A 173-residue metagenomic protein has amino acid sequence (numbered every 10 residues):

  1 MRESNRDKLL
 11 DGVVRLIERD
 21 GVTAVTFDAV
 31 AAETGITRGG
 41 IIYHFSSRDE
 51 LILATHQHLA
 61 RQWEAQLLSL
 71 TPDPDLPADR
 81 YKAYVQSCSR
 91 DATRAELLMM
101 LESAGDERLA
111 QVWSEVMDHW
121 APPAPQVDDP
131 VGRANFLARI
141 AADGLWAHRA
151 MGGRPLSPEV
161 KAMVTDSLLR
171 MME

Functional and structural regions predicted by a protein language model:
E3-S4, D20, S46, E50 (+3 more regions): Residues at secondary-structure transition points
N5-L16, V30, T55, L59 (+1 more regions): Generic hydrophobic, amphipathic alpha-helix propensity
K8, R15-E50: Helix-turn-helix
G12-D20, Q66-S69, M99, A141-H148: Solvent-exposed, amphipathic alpha-helical segments
A54-Q57, R61-L97: Hydrophobic alpha-helical connector segments
D79-A83, R94-L98, E102, L109-W120: Hydrophobic alpha-helical segments that drive targeting, anchoring, or assembly
Y84-V85, L97-S103, A138-L145: Short alpha-helical scaffolding segments that buttress acidic/His motifs in well-ordered protein cores
E107-S114, D118-E173: Hydrophobic/aromatic-rich alpha-helical bundle segments in the mid-to-C-terminal region
